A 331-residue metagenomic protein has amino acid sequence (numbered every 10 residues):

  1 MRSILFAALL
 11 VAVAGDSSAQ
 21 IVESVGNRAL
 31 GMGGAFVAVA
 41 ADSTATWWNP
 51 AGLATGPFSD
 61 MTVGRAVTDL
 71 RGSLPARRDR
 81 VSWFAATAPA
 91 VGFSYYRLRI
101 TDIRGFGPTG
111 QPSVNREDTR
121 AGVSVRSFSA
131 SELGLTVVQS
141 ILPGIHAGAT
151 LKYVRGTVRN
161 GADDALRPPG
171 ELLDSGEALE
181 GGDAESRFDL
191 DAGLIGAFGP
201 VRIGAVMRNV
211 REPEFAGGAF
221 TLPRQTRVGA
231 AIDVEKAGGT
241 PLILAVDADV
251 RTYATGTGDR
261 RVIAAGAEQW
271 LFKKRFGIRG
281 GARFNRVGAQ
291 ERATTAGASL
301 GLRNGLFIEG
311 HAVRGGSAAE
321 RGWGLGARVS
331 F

Functional and structural regions predicted by a protein language model:
M1-I4: Positively charged n-region of N-terminal signal peptides that target proteins for export
A7-A8, A41: Short N-terminal alpha-helical targeting/association segments
A14-D16: N-terminal signal peptide c-region/cleavage motif recognized by signal peptidases
Q20-F331: Subset of outer-membrane beta-barrel
